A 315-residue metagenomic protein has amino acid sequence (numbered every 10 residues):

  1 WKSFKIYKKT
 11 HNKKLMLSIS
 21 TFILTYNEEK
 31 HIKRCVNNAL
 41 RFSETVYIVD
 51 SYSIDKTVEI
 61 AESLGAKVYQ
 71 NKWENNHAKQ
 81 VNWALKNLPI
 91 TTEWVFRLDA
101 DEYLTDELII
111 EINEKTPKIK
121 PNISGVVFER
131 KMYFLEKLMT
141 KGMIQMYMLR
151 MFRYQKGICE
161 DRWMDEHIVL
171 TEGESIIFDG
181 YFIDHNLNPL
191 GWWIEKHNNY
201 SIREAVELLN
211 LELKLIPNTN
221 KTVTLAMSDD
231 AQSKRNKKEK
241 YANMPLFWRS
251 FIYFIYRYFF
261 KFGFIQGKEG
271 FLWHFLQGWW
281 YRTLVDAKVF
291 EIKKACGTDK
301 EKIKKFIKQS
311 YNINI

Functional and structural regions predicted by a protein language model:
S18-S20: Cell-envelope/extracellular polymer assembly enzymes that use nucleotide-activated donors
I23-F42: Short, well-formed alpha-helical segments that are part of the catalytic scaffolds of diverse glycosyltransferases
K33, D55-L64, E107: Acidic helix N-cap motif at the loop->helix transition within catalytic regions of sugar-transfer enzymes
N38, D50-I60, W73-E74, D99: A conserved acidic beta->alpha catalytic loop
A78-L85, T105-K293, I315: Catalytic-site signature of metal-activated, phosphate-bearing donor transferases, centered on the GT-A/GT-A-like
N82-W94: Active-site nucleotide-sugar/metal-binding loop of Leloir-type enzymes
A295-I315: Alpha-helical transmembrane segments and their immediate juxtamembrane flanks in integral membrane proteins
